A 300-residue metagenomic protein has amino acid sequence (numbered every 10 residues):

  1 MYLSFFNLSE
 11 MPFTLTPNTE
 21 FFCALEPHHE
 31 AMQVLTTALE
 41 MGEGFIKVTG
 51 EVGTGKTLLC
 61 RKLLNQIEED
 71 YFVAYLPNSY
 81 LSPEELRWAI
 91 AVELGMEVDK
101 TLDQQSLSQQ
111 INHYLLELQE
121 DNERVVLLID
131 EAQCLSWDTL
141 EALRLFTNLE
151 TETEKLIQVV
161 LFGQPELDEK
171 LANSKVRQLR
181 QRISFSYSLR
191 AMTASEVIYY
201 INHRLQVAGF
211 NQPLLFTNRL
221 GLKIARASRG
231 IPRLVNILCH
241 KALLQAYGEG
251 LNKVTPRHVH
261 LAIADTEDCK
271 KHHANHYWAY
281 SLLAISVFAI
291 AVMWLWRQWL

Functional and structural regions predicted by a protein language model:
M1-G42, I290-L300: A short, basic N-terminal segment
M11, D70, E84-K100: Conserved NTP-binding/hydrolysis module of P-loop NTPases
V34-A38, Q105-R124: Conserved alpha-helical scaffold flanking the Walker A/P-loop in AAA+ ATPase domains
G42-K62, S79: Walker A/P-loop nucleotide-binding motif
T57-V73: Walker A/P-loop
M96, L116-E120, V126, T151-E152 (+4 more regions): Helix-loop-helix "sensor" segment of P-loop NTPases
N112-L116, E123-L161, E166: Conserved Walker B catalytic segment
T217-L300: C-terminal alpha-helical "lid" subdomain
